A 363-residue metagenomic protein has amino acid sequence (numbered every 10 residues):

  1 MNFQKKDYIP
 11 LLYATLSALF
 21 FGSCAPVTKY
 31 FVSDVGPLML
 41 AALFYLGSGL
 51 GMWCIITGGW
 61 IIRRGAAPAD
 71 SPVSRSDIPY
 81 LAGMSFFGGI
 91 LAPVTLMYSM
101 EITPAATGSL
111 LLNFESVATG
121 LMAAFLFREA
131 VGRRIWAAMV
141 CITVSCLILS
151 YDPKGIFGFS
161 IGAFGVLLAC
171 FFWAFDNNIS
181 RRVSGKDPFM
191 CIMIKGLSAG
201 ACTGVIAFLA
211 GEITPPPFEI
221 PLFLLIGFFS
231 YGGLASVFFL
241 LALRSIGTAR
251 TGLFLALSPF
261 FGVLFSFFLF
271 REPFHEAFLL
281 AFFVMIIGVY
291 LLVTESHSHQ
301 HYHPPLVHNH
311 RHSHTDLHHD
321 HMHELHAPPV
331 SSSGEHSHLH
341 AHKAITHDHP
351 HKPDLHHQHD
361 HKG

Functional and structural regions predicted by a protein language model:
M1-F44, G155-R182, A201: Glycine-/small-residue-enriched transmembrane alpha-helix faces in small-molecule transporters and effluxers
L11-T15, S76-M84, V131-T143, G162-A163 (+2 more regions): Cytoplasmic-side transmembrane-helix entry/capping segments in multi-pass membrane proteins
A18, A41-L43, P93, T107-S116 (+2 more regions): Helix-helix packing/entry segments at the starts of transmembrane helices
F20-A25, T57-A106, L112, I148 (+1 more regions): Specific transmembrane alpha-helical segments of multi-pass solute transporters/efflux pumps, especially DMT/EamA
F31, L40, F44, S99 (+6 more regions): Hydrophobic/aromatic residues within transmembrane alpha-helices of multi-pass small-molecule transporters
D34-L91, A118, F172-D176, M193-G211 (+1 more regions): Transmembrane alpha-helices of multi-pass small-molecule transport proteins
G36-L50, Y98-E115, F159-F171, P217-G232: Structural signature of hydrophobic alpha-helical transmembrane segments
M52, M122, V131-Y151, C170 (+4 more regions): Hydrophobic transmembrane alpha-helices of multi-pass small-molecule transport proteins
